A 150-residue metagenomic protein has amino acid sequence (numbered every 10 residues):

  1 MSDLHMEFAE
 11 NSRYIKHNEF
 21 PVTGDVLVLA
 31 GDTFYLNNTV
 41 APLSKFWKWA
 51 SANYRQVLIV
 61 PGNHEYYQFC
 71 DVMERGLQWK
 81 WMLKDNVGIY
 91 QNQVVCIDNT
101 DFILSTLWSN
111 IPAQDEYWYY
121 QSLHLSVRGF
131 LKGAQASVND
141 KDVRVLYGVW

Functional and structural regions predicted by a protein language model:
M1-H5, N99-W108: Active-site-proximal beta-strand elements of phosphoester/diester hydrolases
M1-I59, E65-E74: N-terminal active-site segment of His-dependent metallophosphoesterases
F20-T23, G88-I97: Short acidic low-complexity segments
L36-N37, Y67-F69, I97-F102, N110-A113: Short catalytic/ligand-binding loop motif for oxyanion handling, primarily in non-cytosolic enzymes, centered on
V60-G62, N92, S105: Generic beta-sheet signal
D71-Y90: Glycine/small-residue-rich loop that forms an oxyanion/phosphate-binding "nest" at active or ligand-binding sites
I103-W150: Active-site-proximal loop/helix segment associated with metal-binding centers of metalloenzymes
